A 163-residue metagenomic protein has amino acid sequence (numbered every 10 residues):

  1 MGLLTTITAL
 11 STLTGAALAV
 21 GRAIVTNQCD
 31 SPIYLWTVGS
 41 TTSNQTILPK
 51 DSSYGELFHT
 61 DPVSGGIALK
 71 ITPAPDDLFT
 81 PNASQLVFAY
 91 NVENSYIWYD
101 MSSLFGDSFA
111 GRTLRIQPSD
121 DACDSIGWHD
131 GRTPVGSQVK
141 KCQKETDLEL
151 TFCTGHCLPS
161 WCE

Functional and structural regions predicted by a protein language model:
M1-G21: Fungal secretory targeting signals
A23-E163: Extracellular low-complexity, O-glycosylation-prone Ser/Thr/Pro/Gly-rich "stalks" and linkers flanking catalytic
